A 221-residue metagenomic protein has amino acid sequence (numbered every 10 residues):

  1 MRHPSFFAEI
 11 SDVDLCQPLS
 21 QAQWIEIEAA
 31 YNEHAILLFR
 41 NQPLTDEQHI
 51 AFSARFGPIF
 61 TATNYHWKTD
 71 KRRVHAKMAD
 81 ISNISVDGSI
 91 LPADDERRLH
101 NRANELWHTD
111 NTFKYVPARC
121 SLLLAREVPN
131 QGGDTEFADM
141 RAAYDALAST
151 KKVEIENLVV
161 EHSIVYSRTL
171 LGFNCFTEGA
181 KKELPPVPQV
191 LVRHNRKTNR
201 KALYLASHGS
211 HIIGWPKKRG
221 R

Functional and structural regions predicted by a protein language model:
M1-I36, R40-R221: Fe(II)/2-oxoglutarate oxygenase catalytic core
